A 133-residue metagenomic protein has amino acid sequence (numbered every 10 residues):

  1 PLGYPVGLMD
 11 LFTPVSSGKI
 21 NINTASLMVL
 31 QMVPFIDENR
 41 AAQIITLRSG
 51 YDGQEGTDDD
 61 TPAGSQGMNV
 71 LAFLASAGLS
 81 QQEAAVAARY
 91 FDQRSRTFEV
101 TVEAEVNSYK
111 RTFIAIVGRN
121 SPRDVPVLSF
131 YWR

Functional and structural regions predicted by a protein language model:
P1-R133: Compositionally biased linear targeting/interaction segments
